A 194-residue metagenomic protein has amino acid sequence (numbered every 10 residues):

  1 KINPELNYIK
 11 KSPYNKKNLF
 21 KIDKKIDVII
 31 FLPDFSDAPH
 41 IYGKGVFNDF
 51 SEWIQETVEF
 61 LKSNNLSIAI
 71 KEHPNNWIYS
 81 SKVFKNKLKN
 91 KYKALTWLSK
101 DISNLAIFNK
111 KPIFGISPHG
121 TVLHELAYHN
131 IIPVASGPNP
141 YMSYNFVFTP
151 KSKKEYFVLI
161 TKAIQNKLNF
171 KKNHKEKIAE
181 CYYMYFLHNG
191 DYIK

Functional and structural regions predicted by a protein language model:
K1-K24, K154-K194: C-terminal amphipathic helix plus adjacent low-complexity, charged tail appended to glycosyltransferase catalytic
I2-K87: Conserved catalytic-core segment of nucleotide-activated headgroup transferases in glycan assembly
S36-H40, N75-S80, N104-I107, L123-E125 (+2 more regions): Flexible loop/turn segments at secondary-structure boundaries
N64, K91-K93, K111, H129-N130: Short, structured coil segments at secondary-structure junctions
V83-S99: Nucleotide-activated donor-binding/catalytic signature segment of Leloir-type glycosyltransferases, i.e., the conserved
T96-K100, V147-K162: Short acidic-hydrophobic, aromatic-tinged amphipathic segments that line or gate anion-handling sites
K100-F148: A donor-sugar binding/catalytic signature common to diverse glycosyltransferases and related nucleotide-sugar
